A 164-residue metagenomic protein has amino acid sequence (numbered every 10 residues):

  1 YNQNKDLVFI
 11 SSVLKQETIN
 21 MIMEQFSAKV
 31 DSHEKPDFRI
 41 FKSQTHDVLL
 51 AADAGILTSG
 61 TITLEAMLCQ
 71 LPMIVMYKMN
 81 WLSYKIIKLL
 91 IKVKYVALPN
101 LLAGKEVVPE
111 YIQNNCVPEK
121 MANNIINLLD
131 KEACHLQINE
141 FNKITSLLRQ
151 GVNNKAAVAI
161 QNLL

Functional and structural regions predicted by a protein language model:
Y1-L164: Nucleotide-activated sugar donor-binding and catalytic core shared by glycosyltransferases and related lipid-linked
